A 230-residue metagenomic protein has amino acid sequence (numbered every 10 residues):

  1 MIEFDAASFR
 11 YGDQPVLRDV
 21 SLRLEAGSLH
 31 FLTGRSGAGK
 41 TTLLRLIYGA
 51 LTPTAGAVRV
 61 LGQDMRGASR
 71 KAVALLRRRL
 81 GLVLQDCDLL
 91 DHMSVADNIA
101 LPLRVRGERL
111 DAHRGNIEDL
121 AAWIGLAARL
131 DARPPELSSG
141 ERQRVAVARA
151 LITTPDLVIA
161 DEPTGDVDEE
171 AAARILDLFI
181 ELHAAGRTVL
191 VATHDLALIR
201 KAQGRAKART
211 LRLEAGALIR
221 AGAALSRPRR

Functional and structural regions predicted by a protein language model:
Y48: Helix-to-loop junction immediately C-terminal to a conserved catalytic motif
G56-D64: Conserved ABC transporter NBD signature motif
M65-G81, L182-A184: ABC ATPase NBD coupling module
M93-L101: Short coil-to-helix segment of the ABC ATPase nucleotide-binding domain corresponding to the Q-loop/switch region
A132, T153, A185: Conserved signature/switch motifs of ABC ATPase nucleotide-binding domains
R133-L137, E141-Q143: Conserved ABC ATPase signature
V158-D161: Catalytic Walker B motif of ABC-type/P-loop ATPase nucleotide-binding domains
